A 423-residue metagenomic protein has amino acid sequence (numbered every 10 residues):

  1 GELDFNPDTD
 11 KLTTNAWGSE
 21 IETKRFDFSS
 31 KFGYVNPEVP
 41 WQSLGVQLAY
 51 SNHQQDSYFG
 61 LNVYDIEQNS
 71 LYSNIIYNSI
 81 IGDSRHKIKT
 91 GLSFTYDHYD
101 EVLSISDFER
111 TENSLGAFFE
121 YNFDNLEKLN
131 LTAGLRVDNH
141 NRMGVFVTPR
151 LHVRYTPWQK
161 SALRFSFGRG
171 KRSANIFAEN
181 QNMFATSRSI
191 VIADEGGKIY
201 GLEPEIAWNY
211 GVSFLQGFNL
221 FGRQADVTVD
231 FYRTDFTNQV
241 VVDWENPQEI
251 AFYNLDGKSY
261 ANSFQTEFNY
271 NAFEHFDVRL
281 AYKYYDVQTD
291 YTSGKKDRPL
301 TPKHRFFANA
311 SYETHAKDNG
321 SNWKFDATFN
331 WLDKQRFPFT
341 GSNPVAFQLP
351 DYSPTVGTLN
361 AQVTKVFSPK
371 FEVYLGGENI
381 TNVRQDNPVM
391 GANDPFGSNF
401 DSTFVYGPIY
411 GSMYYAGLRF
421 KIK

Functional and structural regions predicted by a protein language model:
G1, Y50-Q54, F94-D100, L135-N141 (+9 more regions): Transmembrane beta-strands of outer-membrane beta-barrel pores
G1-L44, Y50-Q68: Flexible loop and strand-edge segments within Gram-negative outer membrane beta-barrel domains
G18-K24, L61-N69, S106-N113, N139-V145 (+6 more regions): Replace "Gram-negative outer membrane beta-barrel proteins" with "bacterial and organellar outer membrane beta-barrel
P37-L44, D83-I88, E127-L131, Q159-L163 (+5 more regions): Repeated loop/turn-to-beta-strand initiation elements of outer-membrane beta-barrel proteins
V39, S43-Y58, K87-Y96, V102 (+2 more regions): Surface-exposed extracellular loop regions of Gram-negative outer-membrane beta-barrel proteins
S43-S57, T156-W158, R164, Y200-N254 (+1 more regions): Membrane-embedded beta-barrel scaffold of Gram-negative outer-membrane proteins
F231-D235, N254-P338: Gram-negative outer-membrane beta-barrel transporters
W331-T340, T364-K423: C-terminal beta-signal and adjacent terminal beta-strands/loops of Gram-negative outer-membrane beta-barrel proteins
